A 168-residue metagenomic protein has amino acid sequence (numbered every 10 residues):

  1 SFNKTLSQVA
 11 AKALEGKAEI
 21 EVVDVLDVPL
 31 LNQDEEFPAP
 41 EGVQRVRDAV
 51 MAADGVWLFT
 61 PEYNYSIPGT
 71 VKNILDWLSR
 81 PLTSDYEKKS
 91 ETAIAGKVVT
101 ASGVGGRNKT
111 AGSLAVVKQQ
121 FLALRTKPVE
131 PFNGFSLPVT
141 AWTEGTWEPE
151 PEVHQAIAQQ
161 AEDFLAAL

Functional and structural regions predicted by a protein language model:
S1-K17: N-terminal beta1-alpha1 ligand-phosphate binding loop
N3, S7, V43, V71 (+3 more regions): A general structural signal for well-ordered alpha-helical segments in protein cores
E15-V22, T126-K127: A generic structural motif
E21, T100-S102, V129, N133-F135: Hydrophobic/aromatic beta-strand patches that form the interior of the parallel beta-sheet core in alpha/beta enzyme
V22-E41, A141-T146: N-terminal beta-loop-helix "entrance" segment that forms/cooperates in small-molecule cofactor or anionic ligand
V28, G105-N108, L137-V139: Acidic, glycine-rich active-site loops and adjacent beta-strand->loop/helix elements that engage anionic groups
P40-L124: Helix-loop-strand module that forms the ligand-binding subsite of alpha/beta enzymes
K127-L168: Glycine-rich phosphate/pyrophosphate-binding loop and the adjoining helix
